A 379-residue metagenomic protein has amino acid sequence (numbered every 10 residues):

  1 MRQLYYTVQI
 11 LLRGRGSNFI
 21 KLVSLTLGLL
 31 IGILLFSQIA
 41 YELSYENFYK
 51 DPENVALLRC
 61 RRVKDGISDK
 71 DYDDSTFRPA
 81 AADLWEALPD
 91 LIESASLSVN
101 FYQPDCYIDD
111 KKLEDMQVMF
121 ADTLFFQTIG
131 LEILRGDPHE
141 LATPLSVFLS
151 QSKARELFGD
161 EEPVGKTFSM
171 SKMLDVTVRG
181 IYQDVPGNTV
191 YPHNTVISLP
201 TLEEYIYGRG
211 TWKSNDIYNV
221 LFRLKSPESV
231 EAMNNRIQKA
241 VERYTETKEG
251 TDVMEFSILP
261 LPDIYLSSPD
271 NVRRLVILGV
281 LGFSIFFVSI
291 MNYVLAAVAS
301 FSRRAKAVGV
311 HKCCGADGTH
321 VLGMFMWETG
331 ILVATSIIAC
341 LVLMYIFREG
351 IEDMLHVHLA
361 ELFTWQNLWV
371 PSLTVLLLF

Functional and structural regions predicted by a protein language model:
M1-L4, V8-N18, Y49, R236-S284 (+3 more regions): Membrane-helix entry/capping segments
L4-L12, G16, I20, S289-L332: Intracellular coupling helices
Y6, R13-L43, E53: Short, strongly hydrophobic transmembrane alpha-helices
L11, E42, L58, L84 (+10 more regions): Generic structural signal for small/hydrophobic residues in well-ordered secondary structure, especially within
I20-I31, V276-L295, E328-C340, V370-F379: Alpha-helical transmembrane segments of integral membrane proteins
G32, F36-V164, S169-T177, E242 (+2 more regions): Structured, solvent-exposed hinge/loop segments at the ends of secondary-structure elements
L35-F36, G330-R348, E352: Hydrophobic alpha-helical transmembrane segments that constitute the membrane-spanning cores of multi-pass membrane
A121-R135, V147-D270: Mid-to-C-terminal secondary-structure elements that act as membrane-proximal/extracytoplasmic interface segments
